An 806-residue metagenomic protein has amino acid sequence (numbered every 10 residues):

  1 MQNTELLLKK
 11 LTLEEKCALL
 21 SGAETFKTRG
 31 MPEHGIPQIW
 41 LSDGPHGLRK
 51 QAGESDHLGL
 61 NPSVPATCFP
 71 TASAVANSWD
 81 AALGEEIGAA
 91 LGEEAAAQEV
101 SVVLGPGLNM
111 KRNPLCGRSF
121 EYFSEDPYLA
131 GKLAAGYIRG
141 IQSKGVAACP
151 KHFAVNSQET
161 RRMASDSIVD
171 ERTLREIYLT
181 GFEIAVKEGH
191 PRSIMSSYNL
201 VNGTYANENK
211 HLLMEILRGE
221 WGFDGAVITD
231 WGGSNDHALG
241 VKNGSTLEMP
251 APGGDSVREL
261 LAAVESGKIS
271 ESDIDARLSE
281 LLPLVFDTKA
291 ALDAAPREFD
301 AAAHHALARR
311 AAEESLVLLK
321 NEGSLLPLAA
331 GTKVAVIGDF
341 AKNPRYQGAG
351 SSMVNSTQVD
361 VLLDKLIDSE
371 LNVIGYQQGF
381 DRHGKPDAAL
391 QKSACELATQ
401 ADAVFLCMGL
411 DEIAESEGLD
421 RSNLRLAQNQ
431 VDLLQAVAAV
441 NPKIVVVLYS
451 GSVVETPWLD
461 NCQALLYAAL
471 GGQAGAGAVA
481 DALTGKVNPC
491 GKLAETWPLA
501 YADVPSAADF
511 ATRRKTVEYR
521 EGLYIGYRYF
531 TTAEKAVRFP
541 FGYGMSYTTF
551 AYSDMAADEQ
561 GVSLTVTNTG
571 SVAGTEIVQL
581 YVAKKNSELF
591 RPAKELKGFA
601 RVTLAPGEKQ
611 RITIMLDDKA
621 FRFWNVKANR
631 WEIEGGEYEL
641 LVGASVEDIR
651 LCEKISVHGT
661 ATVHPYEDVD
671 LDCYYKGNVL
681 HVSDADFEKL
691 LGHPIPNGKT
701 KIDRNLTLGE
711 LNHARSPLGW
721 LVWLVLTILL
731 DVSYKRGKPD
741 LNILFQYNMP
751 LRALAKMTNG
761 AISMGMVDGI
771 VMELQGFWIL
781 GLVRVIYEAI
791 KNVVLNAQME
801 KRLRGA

Functional and structural regions predicted by a protein language model:
M1-K619, F623, E637-L641, V646 (+7 more regions): Glycoside hydrolase catalytic-domain context in secreted enzymes
D618-P665: Terminal connector regions
V646, E653-W723: Charged, amphipathic alpha-helical linkers/stalks
K689-A806: Long, low-hydrophobicity ectodomains and other hydrophilic envelope-associated domains
